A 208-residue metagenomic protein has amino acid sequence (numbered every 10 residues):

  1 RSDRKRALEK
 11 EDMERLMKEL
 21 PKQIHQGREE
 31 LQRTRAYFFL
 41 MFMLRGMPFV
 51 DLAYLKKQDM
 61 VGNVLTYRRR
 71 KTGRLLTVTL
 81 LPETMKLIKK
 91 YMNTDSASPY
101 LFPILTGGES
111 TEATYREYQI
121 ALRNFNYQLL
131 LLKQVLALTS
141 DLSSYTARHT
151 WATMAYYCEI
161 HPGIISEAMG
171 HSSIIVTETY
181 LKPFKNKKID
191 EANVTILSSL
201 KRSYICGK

Functional and structural regions predicted by a protein language model:
R1-L31: Long, amphipathic, Lys/Arg-enriched alpha-helical "connector/arm" segment
A7, R69-G73, M169-V194: Catalytic-site neighborhood detector that most strongly recognizes the C-terminal catalytic loop/helix of tyrosine
K18, K22-E29, N126-E167: Short, basic (Lys/Arg/His-rich) helix/loop patches that form interaction surfaces in the mid-to-C-terminal regions
R35-P48, M154: Short pre-functional
Y37, V50-A53, I165: Alpha-helix N-cap/helix-start motif at helix boundaries, enriched for small hydrophobics
Y54-K90: Conserved tyrosine-mediated DNA breakage-rejoining catalytic core shared by Y-recombinases
Q58-V64, T139, I160-T179, I205-G207: Short, polar N-cap/turn motifs at the start of nucleic acid-interacting alpha helices
S96, I104-E112, T195-K208: C-terminal secondary-structure termini that scaffold catalytic or DNA-interacting sites
